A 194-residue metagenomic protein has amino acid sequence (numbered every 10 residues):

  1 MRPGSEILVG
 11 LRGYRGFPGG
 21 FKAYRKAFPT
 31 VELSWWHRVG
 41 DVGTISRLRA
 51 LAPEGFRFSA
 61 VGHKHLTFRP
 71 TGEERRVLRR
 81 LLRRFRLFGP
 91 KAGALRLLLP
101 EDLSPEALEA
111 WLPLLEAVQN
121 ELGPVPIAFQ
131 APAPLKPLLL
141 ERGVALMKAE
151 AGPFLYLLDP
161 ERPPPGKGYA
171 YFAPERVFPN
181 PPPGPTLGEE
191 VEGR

Functional and structural regions predicted by a protein language model:
M1-R194: Residues lining hydrophobic/aromatic ligand-binding pockets adjacent to catalytic sites
